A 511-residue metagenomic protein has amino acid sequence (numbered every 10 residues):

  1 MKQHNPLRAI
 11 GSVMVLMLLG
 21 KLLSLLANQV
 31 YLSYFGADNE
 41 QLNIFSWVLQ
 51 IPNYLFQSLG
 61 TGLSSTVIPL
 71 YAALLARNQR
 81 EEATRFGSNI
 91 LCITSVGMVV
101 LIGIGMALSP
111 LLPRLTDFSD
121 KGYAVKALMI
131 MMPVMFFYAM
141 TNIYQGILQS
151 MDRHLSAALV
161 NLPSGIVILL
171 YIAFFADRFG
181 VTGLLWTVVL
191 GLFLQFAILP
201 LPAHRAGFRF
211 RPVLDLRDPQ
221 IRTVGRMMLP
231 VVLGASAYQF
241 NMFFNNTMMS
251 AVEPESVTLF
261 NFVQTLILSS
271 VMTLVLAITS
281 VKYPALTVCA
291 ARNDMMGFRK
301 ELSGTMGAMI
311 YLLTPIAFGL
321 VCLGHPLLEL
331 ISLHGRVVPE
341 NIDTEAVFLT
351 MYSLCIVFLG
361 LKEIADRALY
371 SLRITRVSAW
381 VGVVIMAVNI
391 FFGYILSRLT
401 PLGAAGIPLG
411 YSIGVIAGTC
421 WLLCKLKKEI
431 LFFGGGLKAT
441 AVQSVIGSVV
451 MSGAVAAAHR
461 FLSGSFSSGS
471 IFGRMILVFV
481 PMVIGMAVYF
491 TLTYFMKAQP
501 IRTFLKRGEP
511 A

Functional and structural regions predicted by a protein language model:
M1-L26, S150, D215-V231, F472 (+1 more regions): N-terminal membrane topogenesis motif
M1-P6, I10, P200-Y238, M296 (+1 more regions): Interhelical loop/hinge segments that connect adjacent transmembrane helices in multipass membrane
M14, P133, Y144-F174, L354 (+2 more regions): Alpha-helical transmembrane segments of multi-pass membrane transporters/permeases
T61-A76, L276-N293, R299, D366: Helix-loop junctions and terminal segments of transmembrane helices in multi-pass membrane transport/translocation
L101-S119, F318-V338, A457-F461, S465 (+1 more regions): Short membrane-interface helical motifs at transmembrane helix boundaries in multi-pass membrane transporters
S119-I143, V337-A365: Alpha-helical transmembrane segments of multi-pass membrane proteins
L155, P163-A197, L201, R376 (+2 more regions): Membrane-interface helix-loop junctions in multi-pass transport and translocation proteins
A457-A511: Membrane-proximal transmembrane or re-entrant/amphipathic helices at the cytosolic face
